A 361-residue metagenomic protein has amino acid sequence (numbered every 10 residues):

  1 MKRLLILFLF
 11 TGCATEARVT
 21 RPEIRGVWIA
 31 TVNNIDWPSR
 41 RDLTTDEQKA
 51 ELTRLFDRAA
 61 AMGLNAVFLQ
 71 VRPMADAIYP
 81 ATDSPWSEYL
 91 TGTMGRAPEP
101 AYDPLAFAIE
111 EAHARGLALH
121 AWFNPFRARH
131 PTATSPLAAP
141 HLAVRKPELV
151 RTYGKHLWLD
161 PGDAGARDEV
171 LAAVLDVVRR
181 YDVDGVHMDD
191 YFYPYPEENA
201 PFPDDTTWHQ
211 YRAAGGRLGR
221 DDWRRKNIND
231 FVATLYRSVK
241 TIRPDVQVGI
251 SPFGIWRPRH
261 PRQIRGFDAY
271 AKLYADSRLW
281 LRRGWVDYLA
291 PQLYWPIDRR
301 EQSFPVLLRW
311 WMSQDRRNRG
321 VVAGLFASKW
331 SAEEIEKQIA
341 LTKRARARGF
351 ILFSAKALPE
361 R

Functional and structural regions predicted by a protein language model:
R21-G26, L64-A75, D103-R151, H187-D190 (+2 more regions): Glycine-rich, aromatic-flanked loop segments that form ligand/cofactor-binding clefts across common enzyme folds
P22, A30-A50, E110, A121 (+2 more regions): Active-site-adjacent "subsite" loops/lids of carbohydrate-active enzymes
N34-D46, W86-Y102, Y153-L171, G216-I228 (+2 more regions): The substrate-binding groove and active-site-proximal loops of carbohydrate-active enzymes, especially glycoside
A50-D76, Y181-D184, V286: Catalytic domains of carbohydrate-active enzymes, especially glycoside hydrolases
M62-E99: Aromatic-lined carbohydrate-binding/catalytic grooves of carbohydrate-active enzymes
A77-G92, R127-G154, D190-A214, P261-D268: Aromatic- and acidic-residue-enriched segments that line the glycan-binding/catalytic groove of carbohydrate-active
E169-A173, R179-R180, G185-M188, F192-Q263 (+3 more regions): Active-site neighborhood of glycoside hydrolase catalytic domains
Y274-R300, W311, R317-R361: Substrate-binding cleft of secreted/luminal carbohydrate-active enzymes
